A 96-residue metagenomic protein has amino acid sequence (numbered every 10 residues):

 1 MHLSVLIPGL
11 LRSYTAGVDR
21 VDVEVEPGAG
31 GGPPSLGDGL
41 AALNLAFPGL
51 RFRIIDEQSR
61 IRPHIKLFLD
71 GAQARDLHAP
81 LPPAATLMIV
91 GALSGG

Functional and structural regions predicted by a protein language model:
M1-G95: Ubiquitin-like/PB1-type beta-grasp interaction modules and other compact soluble beta-rich domains
